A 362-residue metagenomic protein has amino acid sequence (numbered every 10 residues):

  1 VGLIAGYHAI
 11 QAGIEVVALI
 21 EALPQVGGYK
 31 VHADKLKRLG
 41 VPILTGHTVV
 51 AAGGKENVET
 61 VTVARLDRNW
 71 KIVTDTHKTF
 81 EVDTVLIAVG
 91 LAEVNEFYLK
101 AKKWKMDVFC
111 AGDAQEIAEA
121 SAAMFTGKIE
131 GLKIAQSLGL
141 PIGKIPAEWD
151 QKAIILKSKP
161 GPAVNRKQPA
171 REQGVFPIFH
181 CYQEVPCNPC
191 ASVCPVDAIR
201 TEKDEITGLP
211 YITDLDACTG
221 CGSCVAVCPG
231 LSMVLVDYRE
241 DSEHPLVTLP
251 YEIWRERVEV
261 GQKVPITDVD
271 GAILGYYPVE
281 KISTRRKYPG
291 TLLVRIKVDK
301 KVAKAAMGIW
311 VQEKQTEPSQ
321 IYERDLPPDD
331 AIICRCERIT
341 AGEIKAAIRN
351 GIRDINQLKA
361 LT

Functional and structural regions predicted by a protein language model:
G2-L3: N-terminal Rossmann-fold NAD(P) dinucleotide-binding loop
Y7-V94, A170-G174: A Rossmann-like FAD-binding core segment of flavoenzymes
A52-E56, T76-K78, V82, L91-E93 (+3 more regions): Ferredoxin-type iron-sulfur electron-transfer modules and their immediate structural context
L132, P265-T267: A generic structural signal for residues embedded in beta-strands
S192, I199, G220-E243: Short beta-strand/loop turn elements enriched in aromatics
D237-E252, D270-T316: Beta-strand/loop-dominated core regions that host nucleotide or nucleotide-derived cofactor-binding catalytic loops
R257-E259: Short, well-ordered loop/turn sites that connect or cap secondary structure elements
